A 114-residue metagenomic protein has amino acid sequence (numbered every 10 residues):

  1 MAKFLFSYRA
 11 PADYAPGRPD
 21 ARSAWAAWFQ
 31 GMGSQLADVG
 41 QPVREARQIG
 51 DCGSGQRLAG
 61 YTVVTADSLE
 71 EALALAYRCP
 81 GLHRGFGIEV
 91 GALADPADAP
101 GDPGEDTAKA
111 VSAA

Functional and structural regions predicted by a protein language model:
M1-A114: Conserved, structured core segments of small domains
